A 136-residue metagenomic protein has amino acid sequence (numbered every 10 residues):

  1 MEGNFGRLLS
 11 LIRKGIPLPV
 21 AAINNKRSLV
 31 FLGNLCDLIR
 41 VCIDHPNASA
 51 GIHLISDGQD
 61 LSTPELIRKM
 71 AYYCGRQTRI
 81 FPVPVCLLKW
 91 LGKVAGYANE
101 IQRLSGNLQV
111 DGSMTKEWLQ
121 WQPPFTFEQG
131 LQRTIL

Functional and structural regions predicted by a protein language model:
M1-R7, A21-I43, A50-G51: Substrate-positioning beta->alpha
E2-G6, P64, Q109: Short, surface-exposed alpha-helical segments at coil->helix boundaries
L9-V20, R76, F81, D111-S113: A short C-terminal helix-loop "cap" of Rossmann-like NAD(P)-dependent dehydrogenase/epimerase domains
P17-N25, L104-S105: Conserved catalytic loops of nucleotide-sugar-dependent glycosyltransferases that act on lipid-linked
L29, D60, Q109, P124: Short aromatic/basic micro-patch
L32, T63, P123-F127: Amphipathic alpha-helical segment in the mid-to-C-terminal domain of diverse UDP/GDP-sugar glycosyltransferases
C42-N99, E128, Q132-I135: Mid/C-terminal beta-alpha module of Rossmann-like enzyme folds, strongest in SDR-family dehydrogenases/epimerases
E65-R68, L91-Q122: Conserved C-terminal active-site "lid" loop/helix of NAD(P)H-dependent oxidoreductases that clamps the redox cofactor
